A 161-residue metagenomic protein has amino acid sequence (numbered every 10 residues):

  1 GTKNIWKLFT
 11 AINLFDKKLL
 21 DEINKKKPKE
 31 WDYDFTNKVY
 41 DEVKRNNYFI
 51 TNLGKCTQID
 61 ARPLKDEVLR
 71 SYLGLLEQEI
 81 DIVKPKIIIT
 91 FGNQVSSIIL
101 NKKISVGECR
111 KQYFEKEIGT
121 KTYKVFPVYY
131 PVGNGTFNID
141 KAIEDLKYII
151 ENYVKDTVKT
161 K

Functional and structural regions predicted by a protein language model:
G1-I87, N93-E108, T122-T136: A polyanion-binding, active-site-adjacent surface
R110-K161: A hydrophobic alpha-helix/topogenic segment detector that preferentially activates on transmembrane helices
